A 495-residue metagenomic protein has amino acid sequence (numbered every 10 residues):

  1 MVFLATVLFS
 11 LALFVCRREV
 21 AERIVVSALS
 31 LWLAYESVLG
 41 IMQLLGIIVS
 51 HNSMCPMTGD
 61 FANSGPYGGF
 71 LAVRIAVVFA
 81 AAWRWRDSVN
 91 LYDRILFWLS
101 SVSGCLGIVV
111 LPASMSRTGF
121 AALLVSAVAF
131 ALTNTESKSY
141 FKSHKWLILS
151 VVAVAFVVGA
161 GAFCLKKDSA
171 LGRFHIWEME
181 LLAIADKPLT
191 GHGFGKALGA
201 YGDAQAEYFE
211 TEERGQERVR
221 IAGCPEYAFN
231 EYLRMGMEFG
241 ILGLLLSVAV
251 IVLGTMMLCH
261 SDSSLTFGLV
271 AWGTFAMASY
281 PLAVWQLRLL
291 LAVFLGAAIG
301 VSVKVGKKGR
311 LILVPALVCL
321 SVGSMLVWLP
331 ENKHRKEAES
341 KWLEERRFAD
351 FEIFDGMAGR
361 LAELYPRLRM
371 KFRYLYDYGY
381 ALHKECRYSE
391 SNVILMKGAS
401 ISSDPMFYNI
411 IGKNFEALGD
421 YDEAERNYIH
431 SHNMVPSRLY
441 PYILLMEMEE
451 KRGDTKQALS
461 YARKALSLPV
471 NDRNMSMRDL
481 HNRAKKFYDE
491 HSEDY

Functional and structural regions predicted by a protein language model:
M1-F14, V20-S53, G59-F163, M237-L265 (+2 more regions): Alpha-helical transmembrane segments of multi-pass inner-membrane proteins
H51-M54, F194-M237: Interfacial juxtamembrane loops and adjacent helix segments that form the catalytic/substrate-binding surfaces
A160-H175, L313, C319-F348: Hydrophobic alpha-helical transmembrane segments in integral membrane proteins
P366-M370, S402-S403, P436, V470: Short coil turns that delineate tetratricopeptide repeat
K371-Y374, F407-Y408, P441, M475: TPR alpha-solenoid repeat register
